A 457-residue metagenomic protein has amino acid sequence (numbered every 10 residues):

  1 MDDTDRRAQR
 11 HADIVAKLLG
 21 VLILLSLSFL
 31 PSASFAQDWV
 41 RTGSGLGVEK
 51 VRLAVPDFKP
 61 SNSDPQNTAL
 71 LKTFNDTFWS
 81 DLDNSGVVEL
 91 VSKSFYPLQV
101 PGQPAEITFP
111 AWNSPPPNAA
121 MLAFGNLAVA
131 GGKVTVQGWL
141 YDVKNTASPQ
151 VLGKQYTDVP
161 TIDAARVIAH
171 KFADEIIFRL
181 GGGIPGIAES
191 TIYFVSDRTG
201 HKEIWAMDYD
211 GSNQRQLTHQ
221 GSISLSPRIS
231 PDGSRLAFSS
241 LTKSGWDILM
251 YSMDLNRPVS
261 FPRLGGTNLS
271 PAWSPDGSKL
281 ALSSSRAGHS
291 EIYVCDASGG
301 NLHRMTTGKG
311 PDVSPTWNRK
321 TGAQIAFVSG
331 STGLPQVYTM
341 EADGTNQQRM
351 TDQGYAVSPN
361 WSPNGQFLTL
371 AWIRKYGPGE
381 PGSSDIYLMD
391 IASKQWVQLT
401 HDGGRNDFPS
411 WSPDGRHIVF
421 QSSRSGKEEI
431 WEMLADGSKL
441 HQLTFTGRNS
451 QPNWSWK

Functional and structural regions predicted by a protein language model:
L18-L30: Bacterial N-terminal signal peptides
D38-W39, Q103-E175: Amphipathic beta-strand/beta-sheet edge segments enriched in Tyr/Trp
S44-P110, N126-L127: Short beta-strand->alpha-helix linker/helix-N-cap micro-motif that forms a surface specificity/interaction loop
I187-A188, P231-D232, P275-D276, R319-T321 (+3 more regions): Residue-level detector of Asp-centered blade-edge/turn motifs that repeat once per structural unit in beta-propeller
I192, L236, G277-A281, I325 (+2 more regions): Hydrophobic beta-strand positions that form the internal "hydrophobic ladder" of WD40/Gbeta-like beta-propeller blades
S196-E203, H219-S222, S239-I248, P262-T267 (+12 more regions): A flexible loop/linker signature enriched in serine peptidases of the S9 family
D208-S212, S252-N256, D296-G300, E341-T345 (+2 more regions): Short loop/turn segments that connect beta-strands within beta-propeller blades
